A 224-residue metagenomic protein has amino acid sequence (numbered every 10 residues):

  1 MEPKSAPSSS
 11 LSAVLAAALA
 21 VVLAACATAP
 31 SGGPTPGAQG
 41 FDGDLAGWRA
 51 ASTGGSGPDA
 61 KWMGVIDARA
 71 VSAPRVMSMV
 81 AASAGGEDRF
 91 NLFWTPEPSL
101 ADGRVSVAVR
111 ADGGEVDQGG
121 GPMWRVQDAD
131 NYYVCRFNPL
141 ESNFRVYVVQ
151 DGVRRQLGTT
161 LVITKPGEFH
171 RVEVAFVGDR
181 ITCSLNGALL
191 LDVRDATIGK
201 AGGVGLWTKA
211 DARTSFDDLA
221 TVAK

Functional and structural regions predicted by a protein language model:
A24-A25: C-terminal motif of bacterial Sec signal peptides marking the signal peptidase cleavage site
A29-G57, D217: Extracellular carbohydrate-recognition regions
L45-M79: Extracellular glycan-recognition surfaces and repeat-rich motifs
A81-R145: Secretory/extracellular carbohydrate-interaction modules and structurally similar beta-sandwich "look-alikes"
V105-V107, G167-C183: Short tryptophan-centered beta-strand motifs in secreted/extracellular beta-sheet-rich domains of glycan-recognition
Q150-R171: Short, aromatic/His-centered strand-loop micro-motif at the edge of beta-sheets
S184-G205: Short, solvent-exposed beta-strand-to-loop segments that form ligand-recognition rims of beta-rich domains
I198-K224: Ligand-recognition surfaces built from glycine- and aromatic
